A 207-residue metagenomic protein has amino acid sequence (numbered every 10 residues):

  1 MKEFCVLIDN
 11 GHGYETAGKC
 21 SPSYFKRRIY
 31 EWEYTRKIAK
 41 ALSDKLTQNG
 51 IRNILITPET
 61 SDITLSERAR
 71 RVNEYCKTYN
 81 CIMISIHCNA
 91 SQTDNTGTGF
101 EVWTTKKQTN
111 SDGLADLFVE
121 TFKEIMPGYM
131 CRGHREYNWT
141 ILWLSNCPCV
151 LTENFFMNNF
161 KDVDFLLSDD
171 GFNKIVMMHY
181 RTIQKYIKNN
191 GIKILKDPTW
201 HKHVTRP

Functional and structural regions predicted by a protein language model:
M1-A69, H203-P207: Active-site histidine-acidic residue metal-binding/catalytic motifs, centered on HxH/HExxH-like signatures
K2-F4, T47-N53, K77-M83, P127 (+1 more regions): Loop/turn elements at helix/coil->beta-strand transitions in domains of secreted/extracellular proteins
F4-L7, M83-S85, N89-T93, G133-P207: Active-site-adjacent mobile loop/cap segments within catalytic or ligand-binding domains
H12-Y14, E59-I63, C88-T93, Q108-N110 (+4 more regions): Solvent-exposed loop/turn segments at secondary-structure junctions within structured extracellular/periplasmic domains
E15-Y30, A90-L117, T121: A short, glycine/acidic-enriched catalytic loop
I29-K37, D62-S66, Q108-G113, L166-M177: Soluble non-cytosolic domains of exported or imported proteins
A39, S43, S66-A69, F100 (+4 more regions): Extracytoplasmic/secreted envelope proteins and their assembly/folding machinery, especially bacterial periplasmic
L65-N80, W139-S145: Mature extracellular/periplasmic domains of secretome proteins
